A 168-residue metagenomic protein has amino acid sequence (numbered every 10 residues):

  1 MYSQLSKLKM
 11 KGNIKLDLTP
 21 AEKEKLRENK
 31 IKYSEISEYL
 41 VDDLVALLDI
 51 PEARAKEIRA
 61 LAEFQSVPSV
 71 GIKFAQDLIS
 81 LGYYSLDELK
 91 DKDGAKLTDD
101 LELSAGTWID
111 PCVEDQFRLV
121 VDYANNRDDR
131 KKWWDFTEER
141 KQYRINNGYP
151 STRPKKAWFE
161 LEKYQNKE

Functional and structural regions predicted by a protein language model:
M1-E168: C-terminal extensions
